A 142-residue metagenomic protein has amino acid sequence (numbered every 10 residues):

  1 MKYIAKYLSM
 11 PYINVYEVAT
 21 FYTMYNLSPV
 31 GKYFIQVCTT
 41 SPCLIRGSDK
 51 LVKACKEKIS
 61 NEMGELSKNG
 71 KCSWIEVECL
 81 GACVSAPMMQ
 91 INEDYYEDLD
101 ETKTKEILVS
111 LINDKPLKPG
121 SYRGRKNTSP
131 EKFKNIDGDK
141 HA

Functional and structural regions predicted by a protein language model:
M1-A142: Signature of N-terminal electron-transfer/Fe-S-associated modules in redox systems
